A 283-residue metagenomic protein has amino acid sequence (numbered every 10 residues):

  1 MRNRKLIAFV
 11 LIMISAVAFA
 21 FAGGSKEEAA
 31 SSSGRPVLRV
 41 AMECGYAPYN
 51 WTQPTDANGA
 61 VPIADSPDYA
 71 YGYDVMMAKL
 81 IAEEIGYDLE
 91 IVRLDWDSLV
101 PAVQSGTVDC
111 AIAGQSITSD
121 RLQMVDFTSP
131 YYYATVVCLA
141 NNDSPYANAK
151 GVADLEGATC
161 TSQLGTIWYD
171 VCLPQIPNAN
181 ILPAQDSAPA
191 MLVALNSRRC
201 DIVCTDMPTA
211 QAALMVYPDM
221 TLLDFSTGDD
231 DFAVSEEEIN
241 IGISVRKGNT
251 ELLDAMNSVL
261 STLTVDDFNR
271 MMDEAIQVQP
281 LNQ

Functional and structural regions predicted by a protein language model:
M1-V37, Q283: Short, low-complexity disordered leader/linker segments with a strong preference for bacterial N-terminal type II
S33-G114, Q123: Extracytoplasmic small-molecule ligand-binding "clamshell" domains of the periplasmic binding protein/Venus flytrap
C44-A47, P67-E84, Q115, T135-L192 (+2 more regions): Bilobed "Venus flytrap"/periplasmic-binding protein-like clamshell domains and structurally analogous long
M77, G151-D154, D206, K247-T262 (+2 more regions): Short amphipathic alpha-helical coupling segments at ligand-binding clamshell hinges and other catalytic/signaling
K79, E83, D88-D154, G228-E236: Acidic, polar ligand-binding/catalytic clefts
G86-D88, Q104-A113, A158-C160, N196-T209 (+1 more regions): Alpha-to-beta junction loops
Y133-A140, M215-L260, I276-Q283: Periplasmic-binding protein-like
I167-A184, L222-D224, D254-Q283: Ligand-binding clefts/hinges and TM-proximal coupling segments of bilobed small-molecule sensing domains
